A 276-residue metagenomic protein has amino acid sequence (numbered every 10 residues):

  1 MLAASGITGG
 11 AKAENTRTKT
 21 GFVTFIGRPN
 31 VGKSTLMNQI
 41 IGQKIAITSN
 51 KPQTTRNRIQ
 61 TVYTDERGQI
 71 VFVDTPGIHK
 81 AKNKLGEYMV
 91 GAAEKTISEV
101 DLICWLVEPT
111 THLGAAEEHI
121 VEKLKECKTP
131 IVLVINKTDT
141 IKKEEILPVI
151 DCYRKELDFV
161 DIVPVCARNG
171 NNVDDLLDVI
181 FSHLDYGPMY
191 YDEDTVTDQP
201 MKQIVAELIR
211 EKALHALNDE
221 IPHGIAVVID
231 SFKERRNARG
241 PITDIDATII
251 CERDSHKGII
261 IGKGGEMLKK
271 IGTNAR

Functional and structural regions predicted by a protein language model:
M1-E99, V107: Conserved G1/Walker A P-loop phosphate-binding module
T24, N38, N57, T61 (+10 more regions): Solvent-exposed alpha-helical segments within well-ordered globular domains of core cellular machineries
G32, N172, M267: Conserved glycine(s) of the Walker
Q43, V62, E66, A81 (+7 more regions): Conserved, well-folded catalytic cores of nucleic-acid-processing and energy-transducing macromolecular machines
T55, I78-K80, H112-L113, I141-K142 (+1 more regions): Catalytic P-loop NTPase motifs of RecA-like helicase/translocase cores
T64-Q69, G91-I162, K233-R239: Conserved C-terminal guanine-recognition region of P-loop GTPase G domains, centered on the G4
T129-P130, D139-T197: Canonical P-loop GTPase G-domain recognition
M201-R276: P-loop NTP-binding site
